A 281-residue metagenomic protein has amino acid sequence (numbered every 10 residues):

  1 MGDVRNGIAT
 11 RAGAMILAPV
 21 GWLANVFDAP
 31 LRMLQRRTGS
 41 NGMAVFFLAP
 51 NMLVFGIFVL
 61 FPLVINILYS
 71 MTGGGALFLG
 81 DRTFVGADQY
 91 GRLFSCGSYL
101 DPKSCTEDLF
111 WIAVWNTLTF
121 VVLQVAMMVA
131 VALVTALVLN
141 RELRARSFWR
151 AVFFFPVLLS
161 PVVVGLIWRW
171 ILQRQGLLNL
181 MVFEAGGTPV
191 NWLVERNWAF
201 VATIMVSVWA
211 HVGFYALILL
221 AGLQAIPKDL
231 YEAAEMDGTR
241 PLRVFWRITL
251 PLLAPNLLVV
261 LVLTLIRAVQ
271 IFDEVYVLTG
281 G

Functional and structural regions predicted by a protein language model:
M1-L48, R144-R146: Transmembrane alpha-helical segments of polytopic membrane transport and secretion proteins
S40-G281: A structural signal for multi-pass alpha-helical bundles of membrane permease subunits that mediate small-molecule
